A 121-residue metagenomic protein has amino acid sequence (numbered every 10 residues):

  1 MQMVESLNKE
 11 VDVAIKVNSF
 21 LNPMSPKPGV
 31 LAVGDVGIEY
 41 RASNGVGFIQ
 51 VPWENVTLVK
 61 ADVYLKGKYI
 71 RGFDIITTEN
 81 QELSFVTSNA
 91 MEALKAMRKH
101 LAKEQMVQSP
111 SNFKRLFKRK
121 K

Functional and structural regions predicted by a protein language model:
M1-A32, T77, S88, E104-K121: Anionic N-terminal interaction surfaces
S19-K66, I70-G72, T78: Phosphoinositide-binding peripheral membrane targeting modules
P26, W53, L83, E92-A93 (+1 more regions): Broad hydrophobic/π-residue packing in well-ordered secondary structure
G45-V51, E82-S88, Q105-P110: Short, exposed beta-strand "edge-strand" segments with a Pro/Gly-rich flavor and a Y/T-containing core
L58-D62, M91-K103: Short, surface-exposed linear segments at secondary-structure transitions and domain or protein termini
Y64-F73, K99-F113: Short, surface-exposed secondary-structure junctions/capping segments
I75-A96: Canonical phosphoinositide-binding patch of PH/PH-like domains
